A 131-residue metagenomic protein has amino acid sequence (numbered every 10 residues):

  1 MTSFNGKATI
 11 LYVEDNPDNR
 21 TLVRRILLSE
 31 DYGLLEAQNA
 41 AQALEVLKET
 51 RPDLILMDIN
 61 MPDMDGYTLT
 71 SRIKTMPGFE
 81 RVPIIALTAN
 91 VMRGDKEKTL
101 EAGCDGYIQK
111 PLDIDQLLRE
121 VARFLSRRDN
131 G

Functional and structural regions predicted by a protein language model:
M1-L11, D115-G131: Non-catalytic signal-transmission and effector/linker regions of two-component phosphorelay proteins
E14: Conserved acidic carboxylate
P17-L35: Two-component/phosphorelay signaling modules centered on CheY-like receiver
D31-Q38, V46, I108: Short hydrophobic/Thr-rich beta-strand motif most characteristic of the beta2 strand and flanking loop of CheY-like
T50-L56: Active-site beta3 strand of CheY-like receiver
D58, T88: Active-site residues of response regulator receiver
M61: Receiver (REC) domain active-site loop signature in two-component systems and cognate sites in sensor histidine kinases
